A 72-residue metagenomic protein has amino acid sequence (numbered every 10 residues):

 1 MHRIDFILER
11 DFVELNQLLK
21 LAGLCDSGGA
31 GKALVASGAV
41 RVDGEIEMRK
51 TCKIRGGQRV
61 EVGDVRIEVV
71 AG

Functional and structural regions predicted by a protein language model:
M1-V13: A detector for short, charged/polar N-terminal pre-domain segments
D5, A39-R41, R66: Residues at or immediately flanking beta-strands
V13-G56: A basic, amphipathic helix-loop patch mediating RNA/tRNA/ribosome contacts
I46-G72: C-terminal structural segments of small proteins and small subunits
